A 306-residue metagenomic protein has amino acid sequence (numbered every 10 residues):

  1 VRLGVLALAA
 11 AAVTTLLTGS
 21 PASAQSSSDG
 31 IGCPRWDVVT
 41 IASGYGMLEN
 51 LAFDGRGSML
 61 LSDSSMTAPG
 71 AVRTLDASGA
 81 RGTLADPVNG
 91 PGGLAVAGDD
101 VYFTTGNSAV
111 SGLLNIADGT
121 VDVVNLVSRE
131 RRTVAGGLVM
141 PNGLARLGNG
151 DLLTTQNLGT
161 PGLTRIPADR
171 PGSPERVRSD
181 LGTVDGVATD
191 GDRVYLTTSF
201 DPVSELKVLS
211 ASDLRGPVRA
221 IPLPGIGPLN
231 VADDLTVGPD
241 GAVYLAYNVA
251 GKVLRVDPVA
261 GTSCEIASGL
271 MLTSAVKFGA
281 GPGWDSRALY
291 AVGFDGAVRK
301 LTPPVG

Functional and structural regions predicted by a protein language model:
V1-Q25: Secretory targeting and sorting signals
A24-R35, M66: Blade/loop signatures of beta-propeller domains
W36-A42, G79-A85, R129-A135, G172-S179 (+2 more regions): A short beta-strand motif characteristic of beta-propeller blades
S43-S58, S62, P69-A71, P87-A109 (+7 more regions): Beta-rich, blade/repeat-based domains predominating in secreted/periplasmic proteins but also intracellular
G70-R73, G119-D122, G162-R165, E205-V208 (+2 more regions): A short loop-to-beta-strand structural motif that recurs across blades of beta-propeller domains
L75-A80, V124-R129, P167-P171, S210-R215 (+2 more regions): Short loop/turn segments that connect beta-strands within beta-propeller blades
P202-K207, D213-S268: Glycine/small-residue-rich hydrophobic helix-like segments
L245-G296, T302-G306: C-terminal closing repeat unit and adjoining cap/tail of repeat-based domains
